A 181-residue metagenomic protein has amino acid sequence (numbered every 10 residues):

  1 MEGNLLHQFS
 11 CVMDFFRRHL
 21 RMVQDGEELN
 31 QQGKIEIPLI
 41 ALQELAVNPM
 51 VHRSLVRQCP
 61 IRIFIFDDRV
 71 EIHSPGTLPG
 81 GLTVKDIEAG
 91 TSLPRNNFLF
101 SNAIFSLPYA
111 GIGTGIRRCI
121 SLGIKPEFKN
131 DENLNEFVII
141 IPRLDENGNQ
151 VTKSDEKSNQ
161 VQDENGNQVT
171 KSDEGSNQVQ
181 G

Functional and structural regions predicted by a protein language model:
M1-G181: C-terminal regulatory or interaction extensions
